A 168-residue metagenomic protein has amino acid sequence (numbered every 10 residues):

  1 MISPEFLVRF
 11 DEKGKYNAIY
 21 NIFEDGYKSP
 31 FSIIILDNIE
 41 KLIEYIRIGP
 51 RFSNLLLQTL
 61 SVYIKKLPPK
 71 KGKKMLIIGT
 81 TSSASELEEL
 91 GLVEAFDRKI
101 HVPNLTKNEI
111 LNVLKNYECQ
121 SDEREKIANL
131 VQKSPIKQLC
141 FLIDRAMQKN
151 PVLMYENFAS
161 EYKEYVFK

Functional and structural regions predicted by a protein language model:
M1-S121: Walker A/P-loop NTP-binding motif of AAA+ ATPase domains
K74-L76, S82, L92, K99-K168: Conserved AAA+ ATPase small/helical "lid" subdomain
